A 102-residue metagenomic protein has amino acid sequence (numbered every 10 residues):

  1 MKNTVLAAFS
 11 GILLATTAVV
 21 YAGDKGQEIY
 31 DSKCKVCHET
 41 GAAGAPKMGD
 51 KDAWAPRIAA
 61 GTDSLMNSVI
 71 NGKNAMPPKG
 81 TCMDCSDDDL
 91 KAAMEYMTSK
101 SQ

Functional and structural regions predicted by a protein language model:
M1-A8: Bacterial N-terminal signal peptides that target proteins for export
A8-T16: Bacterial N-terminal signal peptides
T16, E28-D31, K79: Processing junctions and N-termini across compartments
T17-G23: Sec/Tat signal peptide C-region and signal peptidase I cleavage site
G23-K33, A43: Local sequence-structure signature of Cys/Sec-based thiol-disulfide redox active-site neighborhoods
K33-T40, A93, M97: The canonical Cys-X-X-Cys-His
E39-N67: Gly/Gly-Pro-rich "capping" loops immediately C-terminal to redox-active cysteine motifs in periplasmic/lumenal
P46-K47, A55, N67-A92, Y96-S101: Axial heme c-ligation environment in periplasmic c-type cytochrome domains
